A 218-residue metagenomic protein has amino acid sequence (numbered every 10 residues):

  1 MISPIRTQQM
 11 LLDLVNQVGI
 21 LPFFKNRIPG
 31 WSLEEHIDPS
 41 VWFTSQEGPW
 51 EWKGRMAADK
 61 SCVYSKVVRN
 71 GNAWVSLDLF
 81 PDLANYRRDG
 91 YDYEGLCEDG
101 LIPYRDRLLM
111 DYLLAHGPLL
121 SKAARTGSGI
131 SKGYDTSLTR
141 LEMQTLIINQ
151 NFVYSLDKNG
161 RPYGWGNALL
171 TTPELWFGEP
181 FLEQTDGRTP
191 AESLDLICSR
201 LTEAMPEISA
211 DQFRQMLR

Functional and structural regions predicted by a protein language model:
M1-R218: Long, low-complexity intrinsically disordered regions
